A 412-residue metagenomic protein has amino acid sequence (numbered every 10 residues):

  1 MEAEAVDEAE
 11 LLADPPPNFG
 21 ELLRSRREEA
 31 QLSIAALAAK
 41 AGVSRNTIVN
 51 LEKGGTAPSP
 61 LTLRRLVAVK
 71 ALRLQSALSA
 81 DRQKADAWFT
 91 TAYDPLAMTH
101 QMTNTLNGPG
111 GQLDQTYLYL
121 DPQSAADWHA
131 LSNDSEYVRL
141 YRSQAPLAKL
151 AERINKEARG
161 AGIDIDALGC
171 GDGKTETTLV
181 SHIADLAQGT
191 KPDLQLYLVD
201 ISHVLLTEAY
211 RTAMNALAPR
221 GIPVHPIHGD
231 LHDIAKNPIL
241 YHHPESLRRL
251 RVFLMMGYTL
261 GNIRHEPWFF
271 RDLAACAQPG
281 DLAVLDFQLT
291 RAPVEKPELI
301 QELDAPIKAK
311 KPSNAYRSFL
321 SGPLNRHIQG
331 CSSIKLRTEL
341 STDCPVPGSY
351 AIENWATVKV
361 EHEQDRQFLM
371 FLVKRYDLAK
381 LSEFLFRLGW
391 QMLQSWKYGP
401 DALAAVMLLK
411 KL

Functional and structural regions predicted by a protein language model:
E2-E29: A short, Lys/Arg-rich alpha-helix, primarily the initiator
E21-K40, R65: Short basic helix-loop element that most often maps to the first helix and adjoining turn of HTH DNA-binding modules
G42-P58: Recognition helix of helix-turn-helix/homeodomain-like DNA-binding domains that insert into the DNA major groove
S59-S79: DNA major-groove recognition helix of helix-turn-helix/homeodomain DNA-binding modules
D81-D166, G173-I227, I234-H243, L247 (+2 more regions): Rossmann-like AdoMet
G261-A275: A short, conserved alpha-helix within the catalytic core of class I
A277-P293: Conserved beta-strand signature within the Rossmann-like core of class I S-adenosyl-L-methionine
Q301-Q391: Substrate-binding/catalytic lobe of Class I Rossmann-like enzymes that use SAM or dcSAM, i.e., the mid-to-C-terminal
